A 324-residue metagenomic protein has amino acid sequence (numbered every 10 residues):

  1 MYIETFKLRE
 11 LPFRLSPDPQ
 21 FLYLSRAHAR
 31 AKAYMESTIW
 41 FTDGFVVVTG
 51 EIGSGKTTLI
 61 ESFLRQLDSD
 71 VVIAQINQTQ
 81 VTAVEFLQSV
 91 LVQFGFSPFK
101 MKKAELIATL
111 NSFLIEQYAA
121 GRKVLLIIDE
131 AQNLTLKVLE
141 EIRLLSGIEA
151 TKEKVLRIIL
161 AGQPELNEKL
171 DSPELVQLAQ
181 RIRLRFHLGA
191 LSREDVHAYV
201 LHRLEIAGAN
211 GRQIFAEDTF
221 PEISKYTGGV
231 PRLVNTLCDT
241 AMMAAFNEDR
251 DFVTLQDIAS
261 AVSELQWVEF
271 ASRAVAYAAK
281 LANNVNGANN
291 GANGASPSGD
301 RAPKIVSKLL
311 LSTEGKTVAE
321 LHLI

Functional and structural regions predicted by a protein language model:
M1-T42, S312, A319-I324: A short, basic N-terminal segment
I3, R9-F13, V253-I324: Trafficking entry modules
L11, D70-V72, V81-K100: Conserved NTP-binding/hydrolysis module of P-loop NTPases
Q20, N210-L281: C-terminal helical "lid" subdomain and adjoining coupling/linker elements of P-loop NTPases
T42-S62: Walker A/P-loop nucleotide-binding motif
L64-Q66, L166-R181: Short regulatory helix/loop adjacent to the ATP-binding pocket of P-loop NTPases
I76-Q80, L170, R183-D195: Conserved AAA+ ATPase "SRH/arginine-finger" region at the nucleotide-binding site
A104-N111, K123, Y199, R212-Y226: Short conserved motifs of the RecA-like P-loop NTPase core
